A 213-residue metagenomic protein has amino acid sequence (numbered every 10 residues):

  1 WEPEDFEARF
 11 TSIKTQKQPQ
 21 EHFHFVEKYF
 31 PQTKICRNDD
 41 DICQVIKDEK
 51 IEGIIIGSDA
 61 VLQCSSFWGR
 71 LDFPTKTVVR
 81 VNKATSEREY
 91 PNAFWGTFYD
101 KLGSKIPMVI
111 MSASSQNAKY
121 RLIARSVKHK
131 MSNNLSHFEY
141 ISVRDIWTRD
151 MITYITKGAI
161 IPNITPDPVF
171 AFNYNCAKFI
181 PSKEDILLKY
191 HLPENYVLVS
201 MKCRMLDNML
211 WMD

Functional and structural regions predicted by a protein language model:
W1-D213: Active-site anion-handling motifs in enzyme catalytic cores
